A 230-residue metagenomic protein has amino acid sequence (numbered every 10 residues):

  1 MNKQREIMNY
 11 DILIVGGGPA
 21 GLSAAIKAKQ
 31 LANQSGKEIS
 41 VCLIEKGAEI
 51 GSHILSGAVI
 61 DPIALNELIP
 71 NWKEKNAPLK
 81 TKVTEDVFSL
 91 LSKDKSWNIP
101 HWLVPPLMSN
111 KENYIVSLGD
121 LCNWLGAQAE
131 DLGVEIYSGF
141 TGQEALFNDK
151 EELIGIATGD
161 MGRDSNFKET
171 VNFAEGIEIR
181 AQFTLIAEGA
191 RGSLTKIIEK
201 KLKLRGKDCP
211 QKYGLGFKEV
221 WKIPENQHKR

Functional and structural regions predicted by a protein language model:
M1-V15, G133-F140: Glycine/serine-rich loop-strand microenvironments at binding/catalytic pocket rims
D11-C42: N-terminal Rossmann-like FAD-binding beta1-loop-alpha1 element of flavoenzymes
I12, S40-A48, A181-I186: Extended hydrophobic secondary-structure segments that form protein cores and membrane-embedded regions
A20, E49, R191: Conserved Rossmann-like nucleotide-cofactor binding loop
L22-A32, L65-I69, I156-S165, I198-L202: Short, well-ordered amphipathic alpha-helices
K27, E38, K46-K95: N-terminal FAD cofactor-binding segment of flavoenzymes
W97-L118, A127, G155: Helix-loop-beta segment of a Rossmann-like dinucleotide-binding subdomain
G119, W124, Q128-R230: Predominantly flavin-linked oxidoreductase catalytic cores and closely associated redox partners
